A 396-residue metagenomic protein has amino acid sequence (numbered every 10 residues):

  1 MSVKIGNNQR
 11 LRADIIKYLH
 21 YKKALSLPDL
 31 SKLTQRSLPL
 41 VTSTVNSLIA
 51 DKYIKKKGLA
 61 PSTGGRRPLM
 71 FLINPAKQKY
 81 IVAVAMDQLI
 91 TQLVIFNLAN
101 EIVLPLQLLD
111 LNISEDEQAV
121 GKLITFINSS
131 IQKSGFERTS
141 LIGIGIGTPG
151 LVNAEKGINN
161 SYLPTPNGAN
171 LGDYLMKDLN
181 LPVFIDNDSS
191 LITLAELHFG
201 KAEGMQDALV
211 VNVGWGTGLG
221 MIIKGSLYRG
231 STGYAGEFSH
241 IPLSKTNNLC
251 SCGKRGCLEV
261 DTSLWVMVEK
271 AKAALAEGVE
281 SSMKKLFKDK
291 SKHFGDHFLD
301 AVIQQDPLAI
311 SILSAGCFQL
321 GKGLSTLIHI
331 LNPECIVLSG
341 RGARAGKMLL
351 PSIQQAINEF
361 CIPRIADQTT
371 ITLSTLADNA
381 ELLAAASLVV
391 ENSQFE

Functional and structural regions predicted by a protein language model:
M1-K57, T63-R66, L72-Q107, E115-T139 (+2 more regions): ATP-binding/phosphotransfer module of carbohydrate and carboxylate kinases, centering on a glycine-rich
I81-A85, L141-G145, A208-N212, G218-G220: Short glycine-aspartate micro-motif
I95, L151-V152, M221: Hydrophobic beta-strand positions
I102-D207, M348-N358: Glycine-rich phosphate-binding loop and adjoining helix at the ATP-binding site of ATP-dependent phosphoryl-transfer
P105, E115, A119, M176-D300: Glycine/GP-enriched mid-protein hinge/lid loop-to-helix segment characteristic of carbohydrate kinases
T148, N212, G340: Short beta-strand/turn micro-motifs composed of small residues that flank or help shape donor/cofactor-binding pockets
